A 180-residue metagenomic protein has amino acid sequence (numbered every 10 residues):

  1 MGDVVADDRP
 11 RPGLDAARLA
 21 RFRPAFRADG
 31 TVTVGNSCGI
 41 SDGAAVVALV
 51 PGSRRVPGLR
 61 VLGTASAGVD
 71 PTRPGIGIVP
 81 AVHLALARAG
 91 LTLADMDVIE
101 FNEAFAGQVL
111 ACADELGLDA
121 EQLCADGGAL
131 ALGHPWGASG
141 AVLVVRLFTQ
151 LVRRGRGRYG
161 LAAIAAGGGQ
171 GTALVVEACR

Functional and structural regions predicted by a protein language model:
M1, G58-A67, A94-E103, E121-G128 (+1 more regions): Beta-strand segments within the central parallel beta-sheet cores of soluble alpha/beta enzyme folds
M1-G58, E115, A120-Q122: N-terminal extracellular/periplasmic Venus flytrap/periplasmic-binding protein-like
V4-P10, P71-I78, A104-E121, P135-G140 (+1 more regions): Short glycine/threonine-rich loop-to-helix capping motif typified by GTGT followed within a few residues by an Asp-Pro
R23-F26, A65, L86, V109 (+4 more regions): Structural signal for hydrophobic packing residues in well-ordered secondary-structure cores of soluble enzyme domains
D29-A45, L62-R88, F101, L132-V142 (+1 more regions): Active-site pocket-shaping loop/turn-to-helix segments
D29-G52, G140-R180: Conserved beta-strand-centric core segments of catalytic alpha/beta enzyme folds
S53-P57, H83-D97, L116-D119: Phosphate/pyrophosphate-binding loops at sites that engage ATP/ADP/AMP, CoA/4′-phosphopantetheine, polyphosphate
